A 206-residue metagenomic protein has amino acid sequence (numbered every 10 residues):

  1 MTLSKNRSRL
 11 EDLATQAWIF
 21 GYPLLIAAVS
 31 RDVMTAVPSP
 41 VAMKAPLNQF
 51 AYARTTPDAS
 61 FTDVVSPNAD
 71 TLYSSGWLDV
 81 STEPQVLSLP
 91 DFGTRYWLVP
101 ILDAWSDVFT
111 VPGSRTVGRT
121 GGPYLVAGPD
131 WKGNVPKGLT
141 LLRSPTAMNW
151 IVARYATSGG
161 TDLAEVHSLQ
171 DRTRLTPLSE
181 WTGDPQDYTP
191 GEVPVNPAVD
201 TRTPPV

Functional and structural regions predicted by a protein language model:
M1-V206: A compositional/structural signature for long, glycine/proline-rich flexible linkers and loops on extracytoplasmic
